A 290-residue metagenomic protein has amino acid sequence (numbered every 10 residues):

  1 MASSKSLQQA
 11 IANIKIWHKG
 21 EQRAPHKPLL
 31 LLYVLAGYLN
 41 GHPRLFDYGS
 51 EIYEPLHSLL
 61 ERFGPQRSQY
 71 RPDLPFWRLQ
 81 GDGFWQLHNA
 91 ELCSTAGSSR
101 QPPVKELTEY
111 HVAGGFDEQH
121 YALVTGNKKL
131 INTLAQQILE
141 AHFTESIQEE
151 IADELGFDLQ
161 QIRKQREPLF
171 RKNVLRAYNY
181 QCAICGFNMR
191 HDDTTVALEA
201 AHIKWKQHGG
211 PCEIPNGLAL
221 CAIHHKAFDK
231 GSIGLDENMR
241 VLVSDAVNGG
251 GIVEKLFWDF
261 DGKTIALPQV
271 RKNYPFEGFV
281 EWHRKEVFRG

Functional and structural regions predicted by a protein language model:
M1-Q165, N238-S244, G250-V253, W258 (+2 more regions): Mixed-charge, low-complexity interaction segments
K5-S6, E61-F63, D158-Q161, V174-N179 (+4 more regions): Short linear motifs at secondary-structure transitions and domain/linker junctions
P25-Y33, E51, Q165, L169 (+5 more regions): Short, well-structured alpha-helical interface segments that form or flank functional binding sites
L39, E61, F143, L175 (+5 more regions): Hydrophobic/aromatic-lined pockets within catalytic cores
L134, I138-F187, K204-P215: Short, charged surface segments at domain edges that flank catalytic/cofactor-binding sites
R190, L198-G290: A detector for short metal-coordination/catalytic motifs
